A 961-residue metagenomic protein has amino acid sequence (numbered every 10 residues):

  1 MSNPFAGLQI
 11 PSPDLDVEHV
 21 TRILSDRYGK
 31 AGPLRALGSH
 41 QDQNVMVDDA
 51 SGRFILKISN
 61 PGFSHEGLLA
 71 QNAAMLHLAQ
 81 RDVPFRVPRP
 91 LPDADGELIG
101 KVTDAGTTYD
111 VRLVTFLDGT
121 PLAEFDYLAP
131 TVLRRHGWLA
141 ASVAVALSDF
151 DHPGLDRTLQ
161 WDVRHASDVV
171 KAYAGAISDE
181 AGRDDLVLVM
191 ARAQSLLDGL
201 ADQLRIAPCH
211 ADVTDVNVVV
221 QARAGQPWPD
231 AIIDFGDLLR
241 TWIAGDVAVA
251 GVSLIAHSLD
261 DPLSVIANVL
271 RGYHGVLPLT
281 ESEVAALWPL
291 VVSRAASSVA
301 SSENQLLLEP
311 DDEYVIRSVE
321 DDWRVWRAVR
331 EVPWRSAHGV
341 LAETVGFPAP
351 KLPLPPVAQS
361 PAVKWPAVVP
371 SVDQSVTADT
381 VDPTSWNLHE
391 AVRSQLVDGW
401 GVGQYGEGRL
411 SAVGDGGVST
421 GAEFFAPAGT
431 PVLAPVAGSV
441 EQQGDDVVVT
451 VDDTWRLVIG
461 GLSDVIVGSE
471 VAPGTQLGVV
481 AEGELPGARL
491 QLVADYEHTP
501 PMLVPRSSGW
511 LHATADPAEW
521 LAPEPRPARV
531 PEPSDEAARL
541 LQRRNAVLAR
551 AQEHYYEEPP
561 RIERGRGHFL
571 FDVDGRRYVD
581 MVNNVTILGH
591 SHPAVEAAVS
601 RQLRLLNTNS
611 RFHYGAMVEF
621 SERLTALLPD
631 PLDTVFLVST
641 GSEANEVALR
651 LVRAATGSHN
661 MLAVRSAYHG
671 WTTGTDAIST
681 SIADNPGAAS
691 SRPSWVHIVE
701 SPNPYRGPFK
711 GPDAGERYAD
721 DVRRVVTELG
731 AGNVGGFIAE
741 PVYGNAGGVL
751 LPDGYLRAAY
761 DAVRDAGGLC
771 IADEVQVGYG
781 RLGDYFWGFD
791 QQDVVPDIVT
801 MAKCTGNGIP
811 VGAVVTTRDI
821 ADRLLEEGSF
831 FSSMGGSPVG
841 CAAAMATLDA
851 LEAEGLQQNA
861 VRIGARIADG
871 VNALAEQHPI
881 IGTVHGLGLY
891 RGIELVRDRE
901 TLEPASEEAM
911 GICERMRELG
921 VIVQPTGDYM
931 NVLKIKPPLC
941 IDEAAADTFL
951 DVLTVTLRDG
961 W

Functional and structural regions predicted by a protein language model:
P4, L8, G175-A176, S298-K351 (+1 more regions): ATP/Mg2+ or Mg2+-diphosphate-binding catalytic cores that bind nucleotide phosphates or diphosphates via glycine-rich
P13-L24, D151-H152, V169-A211, Q221-A224 (+1 more regions): An alpha-helical support segment within catalytic cores of ATP-dependent transferases
I58-T107, F125, P130-R134: A conserved alpha-helical element in kinase catalytic cores
A94, E124-G182, L204-I206, L290 (+3 more regions): A cross-family kinase active-site recognition segment
A244-P278, V292-P310: Active-site activation/catalytic loop segments of kinase-like enzymes and analogous catalytic loops in related
A349-T380, S469-A472, E482-L541: Acidic, glycine-rich catalytic/binding loops that coordinate metals and/or anionic ligands
S419-T420, A434-V465: Zn2+-dependent peptidoglycan hydrolase active-site motif and core
R529-W961: Conserved N-terminal phosphate-binding loop of PLP-dependent enzymes in the Aspartate aminotransferase
